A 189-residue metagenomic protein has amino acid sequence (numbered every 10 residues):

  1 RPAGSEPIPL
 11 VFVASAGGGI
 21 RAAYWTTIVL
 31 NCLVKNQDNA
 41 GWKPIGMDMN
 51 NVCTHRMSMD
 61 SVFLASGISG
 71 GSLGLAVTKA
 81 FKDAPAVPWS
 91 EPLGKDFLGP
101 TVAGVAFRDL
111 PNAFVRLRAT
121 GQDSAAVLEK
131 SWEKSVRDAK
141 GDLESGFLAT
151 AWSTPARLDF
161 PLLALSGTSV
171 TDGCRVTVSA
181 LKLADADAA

Functional and structural regions predicted by a protein language model:
R1-A189: Catalytic domains of lipid- and phosphate-ester/thioester hydrolases
